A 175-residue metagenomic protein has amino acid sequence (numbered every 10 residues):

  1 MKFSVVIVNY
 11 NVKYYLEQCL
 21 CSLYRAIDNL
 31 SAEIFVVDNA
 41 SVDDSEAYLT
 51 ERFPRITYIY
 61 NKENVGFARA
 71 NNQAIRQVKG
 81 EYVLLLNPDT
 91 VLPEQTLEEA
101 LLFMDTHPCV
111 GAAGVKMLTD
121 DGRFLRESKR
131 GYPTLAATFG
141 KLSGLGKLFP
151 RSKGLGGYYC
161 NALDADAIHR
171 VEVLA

Functional and structural regions predicted by a protein language model:
M1-R25: N-proximal low-complexity "stem/linker" segments adjacent to membrane-targeting elements
C19, S45, A70-N71, Q95-E99 (+1 more regions): Acidic donor-diphosphate engagement hotspot in glycosyltransferases and nucleotidyltransferases that stabilizes
S22, D38-A47, E63: A conserved acidic beta->alpha catalytic loop
S31-A40, I59-N61: Short beta-strand/loop segment that forms part of the nucleotide-sugar
Y60-V78, E99: Glycine-rich, basic loop-to-helix element that forms the pyrophosphate-binding segment of sugar-nucleotide handling
V83: Short aromatic/hydrophobic "clamp" motif used to bind/position activated sugar donors
V91-E127: Conserved donor NDP-sugar-binding/catalytic core segment of glycosyltransferases
Y132-V171: Short, flexible, basic/aromatic active-site loop/helix in glycosyltransferases
